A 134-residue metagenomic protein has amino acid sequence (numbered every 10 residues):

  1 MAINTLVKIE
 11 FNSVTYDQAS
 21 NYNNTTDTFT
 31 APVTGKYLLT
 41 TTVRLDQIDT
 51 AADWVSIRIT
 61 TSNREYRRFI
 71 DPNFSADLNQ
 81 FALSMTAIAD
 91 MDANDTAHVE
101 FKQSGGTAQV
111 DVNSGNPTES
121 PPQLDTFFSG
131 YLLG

Functional and structural regions predicted by a protein language model:
M1-G134: Extracellular jelly-roll beta-sandwich "head" domains, especially the C-terminal globular C1q domain
